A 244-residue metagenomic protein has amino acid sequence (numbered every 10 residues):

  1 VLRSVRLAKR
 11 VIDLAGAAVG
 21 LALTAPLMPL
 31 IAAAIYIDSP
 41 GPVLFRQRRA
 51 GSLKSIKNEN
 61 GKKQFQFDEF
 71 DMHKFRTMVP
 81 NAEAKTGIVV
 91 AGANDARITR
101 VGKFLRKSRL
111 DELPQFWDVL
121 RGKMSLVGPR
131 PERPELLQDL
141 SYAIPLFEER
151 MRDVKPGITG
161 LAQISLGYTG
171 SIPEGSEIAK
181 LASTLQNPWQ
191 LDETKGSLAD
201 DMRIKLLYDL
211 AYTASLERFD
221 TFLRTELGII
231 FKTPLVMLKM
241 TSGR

Functional and structural regions predicted by a protein language model:
V1-N81, E217-R244: A hydrophobic, helix-centered structural microdomain
S4, E148-R244: C-terminal terminal-structure detector
I12-A15, A96-I98, Y208-A211: Flexible glycine/proline-enriched surface loops and loop-helix/loop-strand junctions
A34, P80, P131-E132, G167-T169: Solvent-exposed coil/turn segments that connect beta secondary-structure elements in extracytoplasmic/periplasmic
V79-A82, K123, Y168, A214: Feature marks short, surface-exposed loop/turn motifs that line or immediately flank catalytic pockets and channel
N81-A91: A short, polar/charged loop-to-alpha-helix boundary motif
A91-K155, L161, I230-T233: A short, structured surface patch at a secondary-structure boundary
